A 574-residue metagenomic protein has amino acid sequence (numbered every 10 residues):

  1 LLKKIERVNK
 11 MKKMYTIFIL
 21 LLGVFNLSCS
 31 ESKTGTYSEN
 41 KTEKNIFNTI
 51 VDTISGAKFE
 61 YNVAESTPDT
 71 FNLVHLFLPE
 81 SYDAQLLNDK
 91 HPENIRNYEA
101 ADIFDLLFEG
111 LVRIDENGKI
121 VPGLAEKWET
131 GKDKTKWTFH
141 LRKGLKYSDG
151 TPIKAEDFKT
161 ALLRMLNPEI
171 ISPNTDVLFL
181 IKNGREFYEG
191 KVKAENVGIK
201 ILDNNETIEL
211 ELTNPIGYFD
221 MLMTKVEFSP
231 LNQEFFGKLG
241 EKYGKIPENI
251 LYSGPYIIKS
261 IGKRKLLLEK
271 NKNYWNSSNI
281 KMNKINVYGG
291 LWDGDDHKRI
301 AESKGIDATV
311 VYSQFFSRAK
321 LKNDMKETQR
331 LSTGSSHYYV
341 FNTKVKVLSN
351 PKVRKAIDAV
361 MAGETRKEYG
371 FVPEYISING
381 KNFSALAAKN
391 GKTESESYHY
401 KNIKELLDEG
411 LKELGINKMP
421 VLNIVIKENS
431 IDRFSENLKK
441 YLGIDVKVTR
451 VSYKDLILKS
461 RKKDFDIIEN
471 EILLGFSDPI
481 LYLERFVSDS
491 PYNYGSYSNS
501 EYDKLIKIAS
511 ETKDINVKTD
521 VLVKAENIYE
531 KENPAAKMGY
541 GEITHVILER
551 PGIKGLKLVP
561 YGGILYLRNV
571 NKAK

Functional and structural regions predicted by a protein language model:
V51-D52, A64, E394-E396, K447-L456 (+2 more regions): Extracytoplasmic/peripheral linker and loop segments enriched in polar/acidic and small residues with frequent Thr/Pro
N72, K154-A161, N205-E211, P255 (+4 more regions): Alpha-helical secondary-structure segments
V74-K132, L163, L251: N-terminal lobe/hinge region of extracytoplasmic solute-binding protein
E129, H140, P173-E234: Surface-exposed binding/hinge segments that line and control ligand-binding clefts or catalytic entry sites
L212-I280, K284, D295: Gly/Pro-rich hinge or "lid" segments in bacterial periplasmic/extracellular proteins
K259-L267, N286-K344: Extracellular/periplasmic solute-recognition and catalytic clefts
T365-G410, I426-S430: Structural transition elements
I547-K574: Long beta-strand-rich cores associated with HINT superfamily self-processing modules
